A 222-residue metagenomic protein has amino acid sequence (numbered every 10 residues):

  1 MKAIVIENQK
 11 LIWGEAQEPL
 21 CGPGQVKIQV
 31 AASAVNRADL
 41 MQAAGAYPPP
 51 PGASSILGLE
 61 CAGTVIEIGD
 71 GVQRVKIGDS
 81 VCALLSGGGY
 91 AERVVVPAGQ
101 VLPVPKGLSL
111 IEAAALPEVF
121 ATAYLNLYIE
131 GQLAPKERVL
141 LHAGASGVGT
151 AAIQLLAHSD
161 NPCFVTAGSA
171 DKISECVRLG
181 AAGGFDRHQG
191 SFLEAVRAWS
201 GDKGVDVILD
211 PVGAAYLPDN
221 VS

Functional and structural regions predicted by a protein language model:
Q17-A34, A46-G88: Glycine-rich beta-strand-centered segment in the early N-terminal region that forms part of a ligand/cofactor-binding
A38-A44: Cytochrome P450 core scaffold surrounding the K-helix E-X-X-R motif and the conserved "meander" helix-loop region
T64, D79-S80, R93, R138 (+1 more regions): Residue-level marker of beta-strand positions
K76, K106-I111, Q132-R138, D202-K203: Short helix-loop-beta connector
C82, L140, I208-L209: N-terminal Rossmann-like NAD(P) cofactor-binding module of classical short-chain dehydrogenase/reductase
L85-A98: A structural motif shared across PLP-dependent enzymes of the aminotransferase-like
A114-L116, F120-G190: Mid-domain Rossmann-like dinucleotide-binding core that forms the NAD(H)/NADP(H) cofactor-binding site
G183-S222: Glycine-rich cofactor phosphate-binding loops and adjacent beta1-alpha1 units of small-molecule cofactor enzyme domains
